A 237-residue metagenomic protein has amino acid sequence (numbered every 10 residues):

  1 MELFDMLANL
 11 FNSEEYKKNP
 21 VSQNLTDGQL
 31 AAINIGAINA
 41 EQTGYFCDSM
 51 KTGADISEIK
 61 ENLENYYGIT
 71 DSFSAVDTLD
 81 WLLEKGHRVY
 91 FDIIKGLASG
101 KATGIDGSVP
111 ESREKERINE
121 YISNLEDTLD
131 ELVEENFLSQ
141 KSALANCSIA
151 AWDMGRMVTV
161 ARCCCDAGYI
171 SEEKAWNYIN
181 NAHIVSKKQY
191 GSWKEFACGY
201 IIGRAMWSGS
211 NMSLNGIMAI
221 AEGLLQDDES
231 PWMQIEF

Functional and structural regions predicted by a protein language model:
E2-E172, W176, N181-F237: Polar/charged low-complexity regulatory segments
